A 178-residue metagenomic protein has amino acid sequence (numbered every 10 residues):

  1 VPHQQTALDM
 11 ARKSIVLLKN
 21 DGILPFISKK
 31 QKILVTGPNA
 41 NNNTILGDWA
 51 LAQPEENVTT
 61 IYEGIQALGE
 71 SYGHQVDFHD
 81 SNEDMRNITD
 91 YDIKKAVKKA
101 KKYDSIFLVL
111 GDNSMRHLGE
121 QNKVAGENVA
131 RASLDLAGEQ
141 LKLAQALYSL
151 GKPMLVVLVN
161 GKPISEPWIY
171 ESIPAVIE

Functional and structural regions predicted by a protein language model:
Q5-E178: C-terminal non-catalytic regions of proteins with extracellular/luminal or membrane-system context
